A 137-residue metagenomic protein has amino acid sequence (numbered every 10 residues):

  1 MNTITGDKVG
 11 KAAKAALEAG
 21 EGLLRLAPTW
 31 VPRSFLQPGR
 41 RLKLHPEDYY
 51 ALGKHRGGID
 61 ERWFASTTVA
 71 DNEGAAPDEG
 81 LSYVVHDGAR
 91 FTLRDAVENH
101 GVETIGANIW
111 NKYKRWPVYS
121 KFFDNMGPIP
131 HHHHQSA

Functional and structural regions predicted by a protein language model:
M1-A137: Transition-metal
